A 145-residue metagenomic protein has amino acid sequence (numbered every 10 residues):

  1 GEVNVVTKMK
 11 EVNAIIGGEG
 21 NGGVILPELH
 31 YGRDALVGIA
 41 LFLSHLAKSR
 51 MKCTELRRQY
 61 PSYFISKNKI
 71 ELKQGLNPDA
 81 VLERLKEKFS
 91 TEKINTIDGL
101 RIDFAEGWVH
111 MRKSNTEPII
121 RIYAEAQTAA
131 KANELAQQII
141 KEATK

Functional and structural regions predicted by a protein language model:
G1-K145: Phosphate-binding and adjacent anionic-ligand microenvironments
